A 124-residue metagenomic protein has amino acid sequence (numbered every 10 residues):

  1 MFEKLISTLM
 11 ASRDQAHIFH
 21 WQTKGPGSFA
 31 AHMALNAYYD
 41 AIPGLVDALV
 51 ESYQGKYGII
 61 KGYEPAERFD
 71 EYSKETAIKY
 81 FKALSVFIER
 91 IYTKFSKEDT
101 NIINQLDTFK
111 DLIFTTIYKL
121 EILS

Functional and structural regions predicted by a protein language model:
M1-S12, S73-A77: Disorder-to-helix initiation segments
F2, R13-H20, V46, V50-Y53 (+2 more regions): A structural signal for well-ordered alpha-helices, especially hydrophobic packing surfaces of coiled-coils
S12-A37, T93-D99: Helix-loop segments that flank and shape redox-cofactor active sites
H32-K61: Conserved alpha-helical segments that form or flank metal/cofactor-binding pockets of metalloenzymes
P65-L120: Acidic/histidine-rich alpha-helical segments that form the ligand environment of transition-metal centers
